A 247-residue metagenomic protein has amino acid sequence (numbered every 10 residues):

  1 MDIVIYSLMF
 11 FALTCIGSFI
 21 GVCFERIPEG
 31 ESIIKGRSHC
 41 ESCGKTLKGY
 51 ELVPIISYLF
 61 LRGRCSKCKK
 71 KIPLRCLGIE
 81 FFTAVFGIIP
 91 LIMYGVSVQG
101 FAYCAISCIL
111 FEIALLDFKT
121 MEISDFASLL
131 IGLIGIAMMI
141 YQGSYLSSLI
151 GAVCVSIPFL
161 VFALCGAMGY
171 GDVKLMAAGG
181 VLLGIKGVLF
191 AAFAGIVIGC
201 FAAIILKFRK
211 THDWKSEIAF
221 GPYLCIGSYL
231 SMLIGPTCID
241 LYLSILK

Functional and structural regions predicted by a protein language model:
M1-I27: Long, highly hydrophobic alpha-helical transmembrane signal-anchor segments
D2-F10, C76, E80, Q99 (+6 more regions): Residue-level signature of transmembrane alpha-helical entry/exit and packing/kink sites in multi-pass membrane
T14, S18, V22, I88 (+5 more regions): Transmembrane alpha-helical segments of multi-pass membrane transport proteins and ion-pumping complexes
S18-R75, F220: Membrane-proximal soluble regions of multi-pass membrane proteins
P90-A102: Transmembrane helix-loop-helix
G100-F101, A105-I204, L241-K247: Functional transmembrane core segments of multi-pass inner-membrane proteins
I205-Y229: Interfacial loop-to-transmembrane junctions
